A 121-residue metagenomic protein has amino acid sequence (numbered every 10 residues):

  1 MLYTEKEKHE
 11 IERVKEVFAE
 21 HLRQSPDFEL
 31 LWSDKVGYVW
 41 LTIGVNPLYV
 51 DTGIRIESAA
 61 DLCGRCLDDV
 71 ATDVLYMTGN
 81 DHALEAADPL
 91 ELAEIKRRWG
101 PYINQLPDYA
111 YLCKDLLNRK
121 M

Functional and structural regions predicted by a protein language model:
M1-W32: Negatively charged, low-complexity tracts enriched in Asp/Glu with abundant Ser/Thr
K6-K8, E16, P89-E91, P107 (+1 more regions): Helix-centric, low-specificity signal for extended rod-like, repetitive segments
E7-H9, R55, R98, M121: Intrinsically disordered, low-complexity repeat segments enriched in small/polar residues
A19-L22, A83, A110: Structured alpha/beta or helical-core interaction and ligand-binding surfaces enriched in interleaved
S25, S33-D34, N46, D61 (+1 more regions): Acidic surface patches and DE-rich sequence motifs
Y38-N104: Acidic, low-complexity, intrinsically disordered interaction modules
E94-M121: Acidic, proline/glycine-rich low-complexity IDRs
